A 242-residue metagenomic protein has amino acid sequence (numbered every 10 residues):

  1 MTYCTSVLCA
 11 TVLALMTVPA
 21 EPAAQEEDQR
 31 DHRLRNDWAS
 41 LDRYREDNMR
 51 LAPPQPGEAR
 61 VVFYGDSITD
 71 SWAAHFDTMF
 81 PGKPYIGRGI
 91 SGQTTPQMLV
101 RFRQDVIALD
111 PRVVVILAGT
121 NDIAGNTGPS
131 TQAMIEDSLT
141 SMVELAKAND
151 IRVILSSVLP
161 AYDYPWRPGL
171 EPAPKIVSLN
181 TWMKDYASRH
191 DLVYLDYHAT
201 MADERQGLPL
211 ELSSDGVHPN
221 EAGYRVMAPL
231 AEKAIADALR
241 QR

Functional and structural regions predicted by a protein language model:
M1-V62, T69-D70, A74, T78-M79 (+2 more regions): N-terminal secretory targeting modules
R60-G65, Y85-G89, V113-A118, V153-S157 (+2 more regions): Structural recognition of the beta-strand scaffold that forms the well-ordered cores of secreted hydrolase catalytic
T69-I90, T95-E136, L159-A161: Oxyanion-hole/transition-state-stabilizing segment in secreted/luminal serine hydrolases and related acyltransferases
G87-G92, T127-Q132, V143, R167-L170 (+1 more regions): Second-shell loop/turn segments in exported
R103, I107, G119, E144-I151 (+4 more regions): Sec-exported extracytoplasmic/periplasmic mature domains
L117-I123, M142-V177: Active-site segments of SGNH/GDSL-like serine hydrolases that catalyze O-acetyl group transfer/hydrolysis on lipids
T131-T140, A173-L179: Charged helix-capping and loop-helix junction motifs
L159-R242: Catalytic His-Asp segment of secreted/periplasmic serine-dependent ester chemistry enzymes
